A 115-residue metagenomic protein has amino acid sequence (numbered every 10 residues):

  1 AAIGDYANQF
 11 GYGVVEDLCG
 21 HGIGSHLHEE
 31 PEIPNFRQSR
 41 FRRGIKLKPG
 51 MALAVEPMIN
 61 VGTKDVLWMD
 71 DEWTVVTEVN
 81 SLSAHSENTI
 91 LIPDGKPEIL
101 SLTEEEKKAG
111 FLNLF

Functional and structural regions predicted by a protein language model:
A1-F115: Active-site neighborhoods and metal-handling regions in enzymes and metal-associated proteins
